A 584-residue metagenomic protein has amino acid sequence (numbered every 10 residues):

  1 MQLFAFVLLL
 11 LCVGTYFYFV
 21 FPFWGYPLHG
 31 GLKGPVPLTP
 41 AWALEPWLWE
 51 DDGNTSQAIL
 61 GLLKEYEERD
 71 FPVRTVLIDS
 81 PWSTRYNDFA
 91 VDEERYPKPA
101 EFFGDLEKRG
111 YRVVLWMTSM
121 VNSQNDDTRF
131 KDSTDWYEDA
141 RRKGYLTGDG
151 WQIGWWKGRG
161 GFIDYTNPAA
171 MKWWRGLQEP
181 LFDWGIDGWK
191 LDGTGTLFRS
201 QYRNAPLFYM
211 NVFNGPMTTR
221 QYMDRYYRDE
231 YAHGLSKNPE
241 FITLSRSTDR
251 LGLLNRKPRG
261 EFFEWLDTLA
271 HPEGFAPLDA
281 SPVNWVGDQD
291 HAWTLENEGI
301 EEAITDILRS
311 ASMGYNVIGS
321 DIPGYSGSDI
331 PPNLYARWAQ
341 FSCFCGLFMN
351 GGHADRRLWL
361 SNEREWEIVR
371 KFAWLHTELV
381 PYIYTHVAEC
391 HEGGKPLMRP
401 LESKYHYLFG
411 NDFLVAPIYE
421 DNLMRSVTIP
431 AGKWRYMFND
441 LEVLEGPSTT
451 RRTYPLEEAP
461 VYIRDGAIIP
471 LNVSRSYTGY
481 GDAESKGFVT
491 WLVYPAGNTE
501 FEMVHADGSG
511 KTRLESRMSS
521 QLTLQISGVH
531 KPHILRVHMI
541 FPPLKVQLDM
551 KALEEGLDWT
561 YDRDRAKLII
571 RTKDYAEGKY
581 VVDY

Functional and structural regions predicted by a protein language model:
M1-L28: Mature N-terminal, pre-catalytic/accessory segment of carbohydrate-active enzymes
Y18, R256, E264, L278 (+5 more regions): Intrinsically disordered, low-complexity, compositionally biased regions/tails
F21-E457: Catalytic-domain carbohydrate-binding cleft regions of carbohydrate-active enzymes
D192, G578-V582: Short Pro-Gly-centered flexible turn/kink motifs
C345, G352-E577: Non-catalytic C-terminal accessory modules of carbohydrate-active enzymes
D465, D583-Y584: Short beta-strand-to-coil "C-cap" segments at the C-terminal boundary of structured domains/repeats, marking
